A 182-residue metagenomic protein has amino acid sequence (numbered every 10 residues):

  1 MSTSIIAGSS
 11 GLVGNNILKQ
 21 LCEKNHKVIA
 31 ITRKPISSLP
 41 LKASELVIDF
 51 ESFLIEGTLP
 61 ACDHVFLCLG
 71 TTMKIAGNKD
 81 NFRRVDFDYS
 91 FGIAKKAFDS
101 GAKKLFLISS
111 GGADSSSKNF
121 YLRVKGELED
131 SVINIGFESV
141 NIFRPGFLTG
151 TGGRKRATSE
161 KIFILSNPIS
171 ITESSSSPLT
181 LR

Functional and structural regions predicted by a protein language model:
S2-K24: N-terminal Rossmann NAD(P)H-binding glycine-rich loop of SDR-like oxidoreductase domains
T3, D63-H64, K104: Structural motif
L12, I29, K79, R84-V85 (+2 more regions): Conserved Rossmann-fold NAD(P)-dependent oxidoreductase catalytic core, especially the SDR/UDP-sugar
N15-I17, P40, A76-G77, S116-K118 (+1 more regions): Short glycine-/acidic-enriched loop or helix-start segments at secondary-structure transitions that form or flank
K24, S115-R182: Oxidoreductase cofactor-interface core, primarily capturing Rossmann-like NAD(P)-dependent enzymes
I31-P35: N-terminal Rossmann-fold cofactor-binding loop
I36, M73, G111-D114, T149: Short, catalytically relevant binding-site loops at active-site mouths
S37, K42-S100: NAD(P)H-binding glycine-rich loop region in Rossmannoid oxidoreductase-like domains and their noncatalytic homologs
